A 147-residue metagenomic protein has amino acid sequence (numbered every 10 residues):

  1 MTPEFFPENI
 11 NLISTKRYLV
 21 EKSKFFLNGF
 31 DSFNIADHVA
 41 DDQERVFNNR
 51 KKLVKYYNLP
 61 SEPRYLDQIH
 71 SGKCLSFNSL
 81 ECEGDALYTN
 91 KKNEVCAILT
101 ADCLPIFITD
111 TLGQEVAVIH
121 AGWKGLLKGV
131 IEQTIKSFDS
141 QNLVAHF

Functional and structural regions predicted by a protein language model:
M1-F26: Conserved nucleotide-ligand handling architecture
P7-N9, P60, S140: Short, well-ordered coil/turn elements that cap or connect secondary structure elements
I13-T15, R64, A117, H146: Hydrophobic/aromatic beta-strand patches that form the interior of the parallel beta-sheet core in alpha/beta enzyme
K24-F33, S76-N78: Short, glycine/acidic-enriched capping/hinge loops at junctions between secondary-structure elements
D31-D41, R45: Contiguous C-terminal substrate-recognition/catalytic subdomains in enzyme active sites
H38, K52, Y56, S137: Residues that form generic nucleotide/phosphate-binding pockets
Q43-A121: Phosphate-centric recognition/catalysis
L99, I106-F147: Glycine- and Gly-Pro-enriched alpha-helical subdomains that act as flexible, kink-prone "lid/hinge" or packing modules
